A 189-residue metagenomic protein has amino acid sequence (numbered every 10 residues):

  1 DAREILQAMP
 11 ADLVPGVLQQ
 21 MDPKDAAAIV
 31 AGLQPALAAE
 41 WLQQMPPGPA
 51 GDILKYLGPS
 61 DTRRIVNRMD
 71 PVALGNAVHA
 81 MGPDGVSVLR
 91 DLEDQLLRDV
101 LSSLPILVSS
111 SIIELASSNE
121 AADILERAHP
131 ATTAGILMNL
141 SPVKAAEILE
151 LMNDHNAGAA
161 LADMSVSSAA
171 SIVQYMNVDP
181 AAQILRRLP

Functional and structural regions predicted by a protein language model:
D1-P189: Hydrophobic packing positions in regular secondary-structure scaffolds
